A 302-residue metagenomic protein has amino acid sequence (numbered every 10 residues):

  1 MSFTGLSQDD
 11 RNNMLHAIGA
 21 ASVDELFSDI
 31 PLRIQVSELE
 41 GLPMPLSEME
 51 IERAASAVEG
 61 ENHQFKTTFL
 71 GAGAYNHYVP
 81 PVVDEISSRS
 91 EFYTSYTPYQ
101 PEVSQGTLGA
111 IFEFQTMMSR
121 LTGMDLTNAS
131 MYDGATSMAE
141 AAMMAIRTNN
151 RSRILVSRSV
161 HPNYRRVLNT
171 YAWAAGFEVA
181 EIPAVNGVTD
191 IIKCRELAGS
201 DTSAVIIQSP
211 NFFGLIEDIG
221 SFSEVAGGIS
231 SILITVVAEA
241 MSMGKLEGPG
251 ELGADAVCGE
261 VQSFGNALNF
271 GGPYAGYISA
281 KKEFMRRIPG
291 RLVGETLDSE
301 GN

Functional and structural regions predicted by a protein language model:
M1-E38: Compact, charge-rich alpha-helical regulatory domains located at protein termini
S2, T136-E300: Conserved PLP-enzyme active-site core in the AAT-like
Q8, I30-S37, H63-F65, N149-N150 (+2 more regions): Short acidic (Asp/Glu) and glycine-rich catalytic loops that position anionic groups and cofactors
L15-H16, F27-P31, S119, G123 (+2 more regions): Residue-level preference for well-ordered alpha-helical positions
V36-E113: N-terminal entrance/gating region of PLP-dependent enzymes' catalytic architecture
F65-K66, N128-A129, V179-I182: Flexible, glycine/charged-enriched surface loops at secondary-structure junctions
Y99-T107, S119-A139: Short loop-beta-helix segment that forms the pyridoxal 5′-phosphate
L108-S119, E247-A254: Acidic-glycine-rich active-site phosphate/pyrophosphate-binding loop
